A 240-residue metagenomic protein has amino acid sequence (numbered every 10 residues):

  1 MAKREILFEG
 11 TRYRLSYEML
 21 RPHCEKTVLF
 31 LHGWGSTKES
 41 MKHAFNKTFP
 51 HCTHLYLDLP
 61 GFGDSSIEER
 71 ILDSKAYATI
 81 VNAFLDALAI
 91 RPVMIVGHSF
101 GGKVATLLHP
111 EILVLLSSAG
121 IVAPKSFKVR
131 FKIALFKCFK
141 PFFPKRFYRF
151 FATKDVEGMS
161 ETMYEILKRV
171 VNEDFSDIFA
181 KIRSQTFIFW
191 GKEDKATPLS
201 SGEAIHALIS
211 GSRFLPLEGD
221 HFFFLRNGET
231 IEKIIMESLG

Functional and structural regions predicted by a protein language model:
M1-V28, F49-C52, I90-R91, E157 (+1 more regions): Alpha/beta-hydrolase fold catalytic core
L20-D64: Conserved HGGG/HGGXW glycine-rich cap/lid loop of the alpha/beta-hydrolase fold
Y56-M94: Active-site loop/oxyanion-hole signature of alpha/beta-hydrolase fold enzymes
K103-F142: Flexible "cap/lid" loop of the alpha/beta hydrolase fold
S126-S184: Conserved alpha/beta-hydrolase catalytic His-Asp/Glu region
I182, I188-W190, D194: Short beta-strand/loop motif that positions the catalytic acidic residue of the alpha/beta-hydrolase fold
E193-T197, F222: Acidic catalytic loop of the alpha/beta-hydrolase fold
D220-E229: Catalytic histidine-centered segment of alpha/beta-hydrolase-like enzymes
